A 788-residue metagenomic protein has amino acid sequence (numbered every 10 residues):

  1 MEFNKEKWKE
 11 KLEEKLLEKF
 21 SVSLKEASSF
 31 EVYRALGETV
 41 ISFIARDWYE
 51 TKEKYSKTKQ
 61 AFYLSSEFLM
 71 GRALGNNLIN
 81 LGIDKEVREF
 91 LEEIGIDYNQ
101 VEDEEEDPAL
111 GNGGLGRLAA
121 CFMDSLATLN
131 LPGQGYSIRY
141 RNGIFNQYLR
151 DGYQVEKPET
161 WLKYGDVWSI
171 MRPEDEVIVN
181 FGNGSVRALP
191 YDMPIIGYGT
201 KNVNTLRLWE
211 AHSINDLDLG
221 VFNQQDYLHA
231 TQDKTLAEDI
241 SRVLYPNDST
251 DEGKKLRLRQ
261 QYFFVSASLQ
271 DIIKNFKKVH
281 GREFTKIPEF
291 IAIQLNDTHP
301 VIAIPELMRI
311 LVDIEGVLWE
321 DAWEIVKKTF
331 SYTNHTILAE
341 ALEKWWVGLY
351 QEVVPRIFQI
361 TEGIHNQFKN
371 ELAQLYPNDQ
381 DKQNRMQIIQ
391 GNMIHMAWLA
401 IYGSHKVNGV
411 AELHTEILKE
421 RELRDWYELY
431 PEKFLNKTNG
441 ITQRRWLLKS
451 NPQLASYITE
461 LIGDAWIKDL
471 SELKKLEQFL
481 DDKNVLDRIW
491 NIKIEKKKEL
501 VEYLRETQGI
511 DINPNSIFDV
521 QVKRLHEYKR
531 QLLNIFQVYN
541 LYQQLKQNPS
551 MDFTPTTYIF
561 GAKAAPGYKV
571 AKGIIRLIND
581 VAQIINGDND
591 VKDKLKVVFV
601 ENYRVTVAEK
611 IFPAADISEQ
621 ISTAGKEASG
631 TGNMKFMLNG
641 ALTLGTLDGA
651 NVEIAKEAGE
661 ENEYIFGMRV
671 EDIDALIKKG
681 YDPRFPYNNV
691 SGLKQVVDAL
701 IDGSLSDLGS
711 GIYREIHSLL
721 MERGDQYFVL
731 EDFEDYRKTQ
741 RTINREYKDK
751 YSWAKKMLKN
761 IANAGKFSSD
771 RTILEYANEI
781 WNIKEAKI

Functional and structural regions predicted by a protein language model:
M1-I788: A conserved ligand/cofactor-binding region detector
